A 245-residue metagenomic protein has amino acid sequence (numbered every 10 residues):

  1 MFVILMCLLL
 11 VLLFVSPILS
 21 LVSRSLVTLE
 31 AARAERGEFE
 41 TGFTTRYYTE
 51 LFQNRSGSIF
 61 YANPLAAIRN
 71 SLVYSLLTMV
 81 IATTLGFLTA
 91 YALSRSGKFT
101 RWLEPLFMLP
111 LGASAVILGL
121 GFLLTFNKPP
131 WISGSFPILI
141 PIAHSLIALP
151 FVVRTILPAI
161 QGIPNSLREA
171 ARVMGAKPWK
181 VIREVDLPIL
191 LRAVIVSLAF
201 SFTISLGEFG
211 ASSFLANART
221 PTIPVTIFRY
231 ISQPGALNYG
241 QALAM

Functional and structural regions predicted by a protein language model:
M1, A31-G42, Q53, Y61-A66 (+4 more regions): Membrane-interfacial helix termini and adjacent extracytoplasmic/periplasmic loops of multi-pass transporters
M1, S25-R33, E40-F60, L206 (+1 more regions): Interhelical loop and adjacent transmembrane-helix boundary motif in polytopic membrane transport permeases
I4-I18, L109, A113, L146 (+3 more regions): Transmembrane alpha-helices
L5, L65-L77, L139, A236-M245: A membrane-interface signal for the N-terminal entry of alpha-helical transmembrane segments
V15-L26, T84-L88, L120, L139 (+3 more regions): Membrane-embedded alpha-helices of multi-pass transport/permease systems
S20-S23, L76-F107, L124, K128 (+2 more regions): Transmembrane-helix boundary motif in ABC transporter permease subunits
I68, L93, L109, S166-M174 (+1 more regions): Short hydrophobic faces within alpha-helices
S75, M79-F87, Y91, V116 (+3 more regions): Hydrophobic positions within alpha-helical transmembrane segments of bacterial inner-membrane proteins
